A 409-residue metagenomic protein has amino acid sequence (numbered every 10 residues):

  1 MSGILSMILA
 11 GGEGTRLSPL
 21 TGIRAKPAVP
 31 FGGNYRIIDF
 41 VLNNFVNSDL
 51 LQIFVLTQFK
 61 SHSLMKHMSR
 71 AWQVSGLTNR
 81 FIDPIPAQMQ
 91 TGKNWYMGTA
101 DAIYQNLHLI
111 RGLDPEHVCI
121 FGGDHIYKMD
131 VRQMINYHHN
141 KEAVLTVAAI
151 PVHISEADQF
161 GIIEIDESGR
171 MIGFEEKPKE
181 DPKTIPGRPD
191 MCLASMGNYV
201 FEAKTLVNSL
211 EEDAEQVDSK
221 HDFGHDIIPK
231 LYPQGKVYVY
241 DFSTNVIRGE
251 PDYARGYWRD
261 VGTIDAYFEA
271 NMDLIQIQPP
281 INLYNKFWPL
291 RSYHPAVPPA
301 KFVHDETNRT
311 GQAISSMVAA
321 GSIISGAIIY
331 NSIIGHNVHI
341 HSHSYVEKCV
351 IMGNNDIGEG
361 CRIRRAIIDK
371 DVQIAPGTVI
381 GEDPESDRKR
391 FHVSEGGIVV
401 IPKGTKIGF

Functional and structural regions predicted by a protein language model:
M1-I8, R16-I23, P30-Y137, I165 (+4 more regions): Conserved N-terminal catalytic core of the sugar/cofactor nucleotidyltransferase
M1-L5, K204, N208, E212-F409: Left-handed beta-helix
G12, D124, T263: Active-site glycine-centered loops adjacent to acidic/histidine catalytic or metal-binding residues that shape
V55-T57, A149, I367: Short internal beta-strands
K60, M89, V152-I154, P178 (+3 more regions): Glycine-rich beta-alpha junction loops
W72-N79, E167-G173, Q234-K236, Q278-L283: Proline-centered turn/helix-capping motifs that create local helix->coil transitions or kinks
K128-K204, E211-E212: Conserved core of the sugar-phosphate nucleotidyltransferase
